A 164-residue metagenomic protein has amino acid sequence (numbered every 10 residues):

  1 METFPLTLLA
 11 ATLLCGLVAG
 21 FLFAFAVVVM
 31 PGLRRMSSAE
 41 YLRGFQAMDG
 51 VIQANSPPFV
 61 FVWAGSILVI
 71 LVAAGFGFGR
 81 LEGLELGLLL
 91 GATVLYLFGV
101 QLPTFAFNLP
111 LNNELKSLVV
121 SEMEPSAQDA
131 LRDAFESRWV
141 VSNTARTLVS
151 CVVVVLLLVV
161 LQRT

Functional and structural regions predicted by a protein language model:
E2-G16, G75-G99: Interfacial segments of alpha-helical transmembrane regions
G16, L71, F98, V155-L158: Hydrophobic residues within the alpha-helical transmembrane core of Major Facilitator Superfamily
L17-A64, K116-E136: Interfacial loop at the N-terminal end of multi-pass membrane proteins
V29, F45-D49, L68-R80, P103 (+1 more regions): Membrane-helix exit/interface motif
V62-A74, R146-V154: Core segments of transmembrane alpha-helices that mediate helix-helix packing or line hydrophobic substrate/ligand
T104-V119: Functional transmembrane-helix hotspots
L131-C151: Hydrophobic alpha-helical transmembrane segments
V159-T164: Juxtamembrane boundary at the C-terminal end of a transmembrane helix
